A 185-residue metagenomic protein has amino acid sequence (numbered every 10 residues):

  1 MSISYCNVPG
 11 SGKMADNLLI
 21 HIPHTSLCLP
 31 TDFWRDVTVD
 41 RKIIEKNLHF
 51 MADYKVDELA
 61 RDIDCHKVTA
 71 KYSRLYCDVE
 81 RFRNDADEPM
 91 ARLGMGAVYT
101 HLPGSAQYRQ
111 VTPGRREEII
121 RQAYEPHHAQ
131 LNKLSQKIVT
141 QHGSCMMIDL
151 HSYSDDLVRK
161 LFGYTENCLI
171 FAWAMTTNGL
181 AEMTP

Functional and structural regions predicted by a protein language model:
M1-M147, S152-P185: N-terminal catalytic or cofactor-binding beta/alpha core of small enzyme domains
